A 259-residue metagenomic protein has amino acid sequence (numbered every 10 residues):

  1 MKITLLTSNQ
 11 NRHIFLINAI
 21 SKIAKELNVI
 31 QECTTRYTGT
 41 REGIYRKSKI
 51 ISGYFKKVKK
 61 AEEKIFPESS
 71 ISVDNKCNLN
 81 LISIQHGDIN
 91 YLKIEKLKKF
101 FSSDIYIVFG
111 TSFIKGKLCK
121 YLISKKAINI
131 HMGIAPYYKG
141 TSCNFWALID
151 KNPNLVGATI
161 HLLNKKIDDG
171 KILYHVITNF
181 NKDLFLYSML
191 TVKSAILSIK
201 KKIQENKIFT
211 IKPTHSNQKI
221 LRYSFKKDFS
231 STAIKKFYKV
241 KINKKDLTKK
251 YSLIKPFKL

Functional and structural regions predicted by a protein language model:
M1-L259: One-carbon transfer enzymes
